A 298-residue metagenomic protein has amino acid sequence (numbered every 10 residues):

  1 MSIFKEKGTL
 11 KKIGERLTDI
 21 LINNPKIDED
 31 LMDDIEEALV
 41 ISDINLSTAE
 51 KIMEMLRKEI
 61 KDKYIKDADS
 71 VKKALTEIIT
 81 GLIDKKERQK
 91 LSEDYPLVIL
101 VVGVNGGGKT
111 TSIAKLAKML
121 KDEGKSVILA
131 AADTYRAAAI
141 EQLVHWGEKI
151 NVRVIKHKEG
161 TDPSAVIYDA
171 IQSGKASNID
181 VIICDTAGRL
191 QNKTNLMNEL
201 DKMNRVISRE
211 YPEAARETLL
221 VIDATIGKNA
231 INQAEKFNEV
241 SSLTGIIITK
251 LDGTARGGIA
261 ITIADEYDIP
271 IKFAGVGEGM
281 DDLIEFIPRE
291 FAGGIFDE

Functional and structural regions predicted by a protein language model:
M1-K7: Compositionally biased, charge-rich terminal segments
L10-A132, A139-G160, A165-K175, I179-C184: Primarily NTPase-proximal linker/entry elements flanking Walker-type ATP/GTP-binding cores
L46-T48, R136, D252, M280: Short hydrophobic/aromatic residue motifs in ordered secondary structure
A132-Y135, E159, T225, L251: Structured loop/turn residues at secondary-structure junctions
Q142, P163-S177, N192-D297: Conserved catalytic-core segment of NTP-binding enzymes
A187-R189: Short glycine-rich anion-binding loops that position phosphate/pyrophosphate groups of nucleotides and phosphorylated
